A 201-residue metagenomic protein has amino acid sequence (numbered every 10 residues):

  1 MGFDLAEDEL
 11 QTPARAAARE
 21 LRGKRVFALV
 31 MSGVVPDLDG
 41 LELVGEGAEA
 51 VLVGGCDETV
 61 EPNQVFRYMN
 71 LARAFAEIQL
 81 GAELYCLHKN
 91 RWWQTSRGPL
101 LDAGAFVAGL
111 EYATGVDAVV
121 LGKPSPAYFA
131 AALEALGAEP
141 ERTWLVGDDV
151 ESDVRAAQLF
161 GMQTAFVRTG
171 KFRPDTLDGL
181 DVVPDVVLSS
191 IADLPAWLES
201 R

Functional and structural regions predicted by a protein language model:
M1-R201: Asp-based, Mg2+/Mn2+-dependent phosphohydrolase catalytic module
